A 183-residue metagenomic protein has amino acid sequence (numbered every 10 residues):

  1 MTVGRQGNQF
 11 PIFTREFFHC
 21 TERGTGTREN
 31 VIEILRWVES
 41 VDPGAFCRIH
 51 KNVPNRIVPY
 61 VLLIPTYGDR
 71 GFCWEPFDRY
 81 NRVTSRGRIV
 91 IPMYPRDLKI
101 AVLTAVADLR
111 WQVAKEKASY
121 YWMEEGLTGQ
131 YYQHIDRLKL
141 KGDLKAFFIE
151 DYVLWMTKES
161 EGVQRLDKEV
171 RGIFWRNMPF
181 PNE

Functional and structural regions predicted by a protein language model:
V3-G26, P43-E183: Active-site-flanking segments in enzyme catalytic domains
